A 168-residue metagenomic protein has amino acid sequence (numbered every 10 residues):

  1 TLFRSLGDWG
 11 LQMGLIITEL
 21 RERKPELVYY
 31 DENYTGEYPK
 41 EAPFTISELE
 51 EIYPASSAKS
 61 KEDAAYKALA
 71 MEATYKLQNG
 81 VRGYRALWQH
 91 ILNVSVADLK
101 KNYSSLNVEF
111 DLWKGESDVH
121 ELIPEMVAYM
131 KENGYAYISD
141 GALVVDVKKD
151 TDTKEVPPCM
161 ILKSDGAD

Functional and structural regions predicted by a protein language model:
T1-D168: NTP-dependent nucleotidyl-transfer catalytic core
